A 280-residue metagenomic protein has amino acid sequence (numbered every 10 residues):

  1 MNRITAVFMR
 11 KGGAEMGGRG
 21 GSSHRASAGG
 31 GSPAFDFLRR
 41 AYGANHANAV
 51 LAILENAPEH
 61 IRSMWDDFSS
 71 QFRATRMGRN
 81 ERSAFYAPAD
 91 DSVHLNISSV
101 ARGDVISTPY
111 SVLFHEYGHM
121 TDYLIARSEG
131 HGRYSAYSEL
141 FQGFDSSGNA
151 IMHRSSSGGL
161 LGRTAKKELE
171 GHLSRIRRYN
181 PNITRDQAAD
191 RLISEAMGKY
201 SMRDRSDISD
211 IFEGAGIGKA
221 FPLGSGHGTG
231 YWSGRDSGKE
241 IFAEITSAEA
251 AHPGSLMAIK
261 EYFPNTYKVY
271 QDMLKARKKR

Functional and structural regions predicted by a protein language model:
M1-A28, A243, R280: Non-Sec secretion/translocation targeting segments of pathogen effectors
G13-A14, E59, S70: Short aromatic/hydrophobic-glycine micro-motifs
H24, S32-Y42, R62-R280: Active-site-flanking segments in enzyme catalytic domains
H46-V50, L54-W65: Residues that cap or delimit alpha-helices
